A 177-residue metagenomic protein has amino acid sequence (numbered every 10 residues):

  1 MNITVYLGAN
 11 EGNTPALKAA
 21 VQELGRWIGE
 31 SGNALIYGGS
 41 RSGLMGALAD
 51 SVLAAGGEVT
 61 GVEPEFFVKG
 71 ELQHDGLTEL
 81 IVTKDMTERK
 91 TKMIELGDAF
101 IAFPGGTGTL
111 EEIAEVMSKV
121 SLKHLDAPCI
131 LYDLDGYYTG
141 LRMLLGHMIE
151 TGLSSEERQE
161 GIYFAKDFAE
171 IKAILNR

Functional and structural regions predicted by a protein language model:
M1-L96, L134-N176: A cross-family phosphate/adenosyl-ligand binding-site feature
G39, E63, T83-K84, F103-G105 (+3 more regions): Short beta->alpha connector loops at strand-helix junctions that form conserved, small/polar/Pro-enriched
K90-L122, I130: Active-site/ligand-binding-proximal alpha/beta "capping" segment
T109, K119-L125, H147-E150, S154: Alpha-helix capping at helix-to-loop junctions
